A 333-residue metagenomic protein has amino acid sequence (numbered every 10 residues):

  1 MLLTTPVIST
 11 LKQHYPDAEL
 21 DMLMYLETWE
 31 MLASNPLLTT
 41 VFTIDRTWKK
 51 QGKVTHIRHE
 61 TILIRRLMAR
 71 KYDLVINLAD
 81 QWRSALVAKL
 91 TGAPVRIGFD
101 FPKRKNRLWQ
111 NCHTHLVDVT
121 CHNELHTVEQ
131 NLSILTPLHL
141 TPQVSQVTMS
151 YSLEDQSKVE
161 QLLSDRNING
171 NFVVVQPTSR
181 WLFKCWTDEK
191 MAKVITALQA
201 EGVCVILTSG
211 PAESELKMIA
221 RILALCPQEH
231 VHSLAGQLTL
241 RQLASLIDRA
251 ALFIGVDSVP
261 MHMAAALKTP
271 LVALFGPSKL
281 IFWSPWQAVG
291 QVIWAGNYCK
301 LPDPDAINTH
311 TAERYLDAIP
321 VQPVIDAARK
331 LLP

Functional and structural regions predicted by a protein language model:
M1-P333: Catalytic machinery of carbohydrate-active enzymes, primarily nucleotide-sugar-dependent glycosyltransferases
